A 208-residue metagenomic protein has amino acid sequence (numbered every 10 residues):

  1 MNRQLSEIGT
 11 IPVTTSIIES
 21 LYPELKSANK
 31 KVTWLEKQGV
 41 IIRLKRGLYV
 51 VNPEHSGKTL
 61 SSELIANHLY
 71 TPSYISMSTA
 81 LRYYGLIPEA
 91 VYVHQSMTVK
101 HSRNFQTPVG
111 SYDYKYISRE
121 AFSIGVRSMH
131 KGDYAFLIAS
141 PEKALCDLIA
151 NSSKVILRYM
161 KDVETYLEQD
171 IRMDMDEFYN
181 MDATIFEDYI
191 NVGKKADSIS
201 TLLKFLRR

Functional and structural regions predicted by a protein language model:
M1-P72, P108: Short beta-edge/loop segments at beta->alpha junctions of small alpha/beta modules that act as binding/recognition
T15, M77, P141-E142: Structural motif detector for alpha-helix initiation sites
S16, K26, K30, L60 (+4 more regions): Generic alpha-helical secondary structure signal
P23, G85, A150-K154: Hydrophobic/aromatic-lined pockets within catalytic cores
R43-N52, S62-A121: Short gly/ser-rich loop at a beta-strand->alpha-helix junction or flexible surface loop bordering the NTP-binding
T59-S62, S123-S128: Acidic/polar active-site rim loop that often engages polyanionic ligands
V126-R208: Hydrophobic alpha-helical interaction segments
